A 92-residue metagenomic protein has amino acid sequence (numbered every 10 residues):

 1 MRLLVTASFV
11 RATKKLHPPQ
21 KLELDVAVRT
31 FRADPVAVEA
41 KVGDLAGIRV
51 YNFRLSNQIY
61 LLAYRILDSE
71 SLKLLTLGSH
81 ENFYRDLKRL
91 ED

Functional and structural regions predicted by a protein language model:
M1-A27: Arg/Lys-rich, positively charged N-terminal/basic patches that mediate binding to nucleic acids
R2, L22, L55-L61, R65-D92: Enriched for short, Lys/Arg-rich terminal
A7, D44-A46, G78: A general secondary-structure junction signal
R11, V36-A40, G78, N82: Residue-level signal for pocket-adjacent positions within structured domains
A27-T30, H80: Conserved short hydrophobic interaction patches
R29-S56: A short, surface-exposed loop/turn module that caps and links secondary-structure elements
